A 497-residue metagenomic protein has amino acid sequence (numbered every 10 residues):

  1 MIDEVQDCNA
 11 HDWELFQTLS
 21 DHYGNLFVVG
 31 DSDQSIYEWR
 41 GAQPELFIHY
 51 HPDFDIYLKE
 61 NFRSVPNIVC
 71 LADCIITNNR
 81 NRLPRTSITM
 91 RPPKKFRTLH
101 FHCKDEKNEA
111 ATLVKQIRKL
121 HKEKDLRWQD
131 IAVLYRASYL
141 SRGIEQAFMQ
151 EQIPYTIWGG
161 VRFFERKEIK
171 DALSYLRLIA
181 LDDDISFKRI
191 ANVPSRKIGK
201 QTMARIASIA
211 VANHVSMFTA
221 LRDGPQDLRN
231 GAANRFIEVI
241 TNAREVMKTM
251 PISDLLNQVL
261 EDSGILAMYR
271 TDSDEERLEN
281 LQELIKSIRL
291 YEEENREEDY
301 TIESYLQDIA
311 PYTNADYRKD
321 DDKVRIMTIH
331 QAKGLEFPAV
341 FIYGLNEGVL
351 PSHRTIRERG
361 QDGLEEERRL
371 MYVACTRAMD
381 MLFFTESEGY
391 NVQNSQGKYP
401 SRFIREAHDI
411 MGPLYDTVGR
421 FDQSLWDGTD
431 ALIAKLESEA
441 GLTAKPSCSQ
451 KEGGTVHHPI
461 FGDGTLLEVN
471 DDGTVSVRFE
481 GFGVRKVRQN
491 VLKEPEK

Functional and structural regions predicted by a protein language model:
M1-L46, E60-S64, V259, G334: Conserved helicase NTPase motor core
H22-N25, S32-D33, H51-D55, K94-T98 (+5 more regions): Short glycine-/polar-rich loops that comprise or flank the Walker A/P-loop and associated switch/sensor motifs
V29-D33, W39-A42, E60-F62, D73 (+5 more regions): A short beta-strand-to-loop transition that corresponds to the Sensor-1 phosphate-sensing loop of AAA+ P-loop ATPases
D33-E38, R63, W158-A180: Short alpha-helix plus adjacent loop in nuclease-associated cores
P52-F54, K59-P154, I179-L181, A212 (+2 more regions): Helicase P-loop NTPase motor core
E145-Q146, L173-P413: Conserved helicase C-terminal RecA-like lobe
Q152-R162, V487: Conserved RecA-like helicase motor-core motifs
L345-V487, E496: C-terminal accessory regions
